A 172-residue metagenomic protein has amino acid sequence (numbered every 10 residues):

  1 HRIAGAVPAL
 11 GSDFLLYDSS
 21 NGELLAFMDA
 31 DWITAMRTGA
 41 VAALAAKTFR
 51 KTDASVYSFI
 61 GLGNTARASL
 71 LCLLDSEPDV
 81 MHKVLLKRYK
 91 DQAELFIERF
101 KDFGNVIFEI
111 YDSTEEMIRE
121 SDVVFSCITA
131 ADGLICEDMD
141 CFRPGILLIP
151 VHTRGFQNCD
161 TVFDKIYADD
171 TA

Functional and structural regions predicted by a protein language model:
H1-A35, V41-A43, R50-D53: N-terminal ligand-binding/catalytic initiation module
A42, D53-L74, L86-Q92: Glycine-rich adenosine-cofactor-binding loop
F49-V56, D79-V80, R143-P144: Short helix-loop-beta connector
S55, D122, D164: Conserved acidic residues
S76-K101: NAD(P)-binding Rossmann-fold cofactor-contacting core
V106-S121, C136: Short acidic low-complexity segments
E120, A131-V151, Q157: Rossmann-fold NAD(P) dinucleotide-binding segment
I146-A172: Rossmann-fold NAD(P)-binding glycine/threonine-rich loop
